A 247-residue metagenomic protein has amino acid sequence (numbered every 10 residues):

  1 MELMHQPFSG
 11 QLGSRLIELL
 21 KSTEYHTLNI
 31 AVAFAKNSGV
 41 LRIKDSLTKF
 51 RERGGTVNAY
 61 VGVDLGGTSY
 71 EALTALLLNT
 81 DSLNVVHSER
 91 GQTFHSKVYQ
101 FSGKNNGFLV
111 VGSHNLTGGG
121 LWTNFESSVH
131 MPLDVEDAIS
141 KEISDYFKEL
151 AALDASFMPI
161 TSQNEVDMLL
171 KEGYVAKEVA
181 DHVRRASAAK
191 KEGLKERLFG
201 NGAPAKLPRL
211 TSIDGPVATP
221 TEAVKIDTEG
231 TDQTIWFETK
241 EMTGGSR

Functional and structural regions predicted by a protein language model:
M1-R247: PLD/PLD-like phosphodiesterase catalytic module centered on the HKD motif
